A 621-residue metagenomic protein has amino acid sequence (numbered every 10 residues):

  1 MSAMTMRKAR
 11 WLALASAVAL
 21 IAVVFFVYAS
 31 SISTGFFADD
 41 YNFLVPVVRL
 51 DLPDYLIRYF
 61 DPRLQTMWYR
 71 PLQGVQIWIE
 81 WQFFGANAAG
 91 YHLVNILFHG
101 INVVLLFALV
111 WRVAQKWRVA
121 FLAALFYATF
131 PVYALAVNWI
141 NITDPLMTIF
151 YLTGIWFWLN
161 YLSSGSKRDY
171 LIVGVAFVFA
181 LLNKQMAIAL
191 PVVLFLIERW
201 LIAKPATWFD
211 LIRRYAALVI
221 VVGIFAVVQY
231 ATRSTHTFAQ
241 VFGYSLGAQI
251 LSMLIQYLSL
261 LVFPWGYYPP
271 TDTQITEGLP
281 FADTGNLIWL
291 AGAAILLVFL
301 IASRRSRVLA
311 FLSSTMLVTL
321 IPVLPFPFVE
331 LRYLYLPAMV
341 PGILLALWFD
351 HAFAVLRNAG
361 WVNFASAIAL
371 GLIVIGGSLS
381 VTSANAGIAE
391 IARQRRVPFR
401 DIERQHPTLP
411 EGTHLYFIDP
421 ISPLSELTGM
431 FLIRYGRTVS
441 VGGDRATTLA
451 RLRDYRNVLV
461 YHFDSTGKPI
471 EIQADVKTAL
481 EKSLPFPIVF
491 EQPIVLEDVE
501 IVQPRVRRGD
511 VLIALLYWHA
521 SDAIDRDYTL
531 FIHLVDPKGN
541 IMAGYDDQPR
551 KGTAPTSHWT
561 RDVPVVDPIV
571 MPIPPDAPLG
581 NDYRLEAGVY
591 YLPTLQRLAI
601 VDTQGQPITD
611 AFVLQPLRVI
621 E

Functional and structural regions predicted by a protein language model:
S2-R445, R456-K477: Polytopic membrane enzymes that build or remodel cell-surface glycoconjugates and lipids
A3-R7, R400-E621: C-terminal luminal/periplasmic domains and tails of membrane-associated envelope-modifying transferases
